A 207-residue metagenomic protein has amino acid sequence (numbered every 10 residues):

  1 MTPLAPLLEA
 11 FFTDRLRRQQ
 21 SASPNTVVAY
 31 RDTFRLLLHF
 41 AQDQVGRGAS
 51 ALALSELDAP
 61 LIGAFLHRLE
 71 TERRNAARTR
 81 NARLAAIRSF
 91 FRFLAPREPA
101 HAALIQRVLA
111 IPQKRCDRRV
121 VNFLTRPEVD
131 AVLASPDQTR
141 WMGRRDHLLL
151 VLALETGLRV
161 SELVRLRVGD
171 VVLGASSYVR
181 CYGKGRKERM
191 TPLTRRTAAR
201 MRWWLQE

Functional and structural regions predicted by a protein language model:
M1-E207: Conserved catalytic core of the tyrosine transesterase superfamily
